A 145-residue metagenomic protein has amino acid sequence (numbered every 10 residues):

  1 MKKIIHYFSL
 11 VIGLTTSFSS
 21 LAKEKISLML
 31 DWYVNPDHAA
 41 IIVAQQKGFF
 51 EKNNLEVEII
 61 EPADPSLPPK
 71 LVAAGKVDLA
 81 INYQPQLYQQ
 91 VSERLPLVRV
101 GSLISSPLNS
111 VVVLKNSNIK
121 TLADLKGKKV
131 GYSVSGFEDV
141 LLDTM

Functional and structural regions predicted by a protein language model:
M1-F8: Bacterial N-terminal signal peptides that target proteins for export
S9-L14: Hydrophobic helical h-region of N-terminal Sec-dependent signal peptides in bacterial secretory/periplasmic proteins
S17-S19: N-terminal signal peptide c-region/cleavage motif recognized by signal peptidases
K25-M145: Short, glycine-/small- and polar/acidic-enriched structural segments that line small-molecule recognition paths
